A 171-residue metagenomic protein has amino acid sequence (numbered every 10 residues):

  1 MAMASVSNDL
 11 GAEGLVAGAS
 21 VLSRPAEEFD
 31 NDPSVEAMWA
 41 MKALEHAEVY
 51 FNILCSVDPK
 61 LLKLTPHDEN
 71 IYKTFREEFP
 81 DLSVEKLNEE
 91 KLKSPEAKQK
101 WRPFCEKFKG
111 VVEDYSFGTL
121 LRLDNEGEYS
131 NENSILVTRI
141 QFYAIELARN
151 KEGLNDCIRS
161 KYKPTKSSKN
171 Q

Functional and structural regions predicted by a protein language model:
M1-G110, E146-Q171: Nuclease and nuclease-like effector domains acting on nucleic acids or nucleotide cofactors
A47, F75, L120-L123, S134 (+1 more regions): Generic structural hydrophobic/aromatic packing signal, biased to beta-strands
R102-N133: Histidine-centered nuclease catalytic patch
E126-N150: Short, compact, well-ordered microdomains
